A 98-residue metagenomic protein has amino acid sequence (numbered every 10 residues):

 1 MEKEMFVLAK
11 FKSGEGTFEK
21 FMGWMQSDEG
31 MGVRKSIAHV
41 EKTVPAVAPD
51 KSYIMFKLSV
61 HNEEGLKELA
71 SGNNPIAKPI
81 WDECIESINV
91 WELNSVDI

Functional and structural regions predicted by a protein language model:
E4-K12, M55: Active-site-flanking beta-strand signature of metal-NTP-handling nucleotidyl enzymes and homologous cyclase-like
A9, K42-P45: Hydrophobic/aromatic beta-strand elements that line small-molecule binding cavities or substrate pockets in beta-rich
K10-M25: Short, surface-exposed ligand-recognition loops at beta-strand->loop->(often short) alpha-helix junctions that present
W24-T43, S59-L93: An amphipathic, aromatic/His-enriched active-site/gating alpha helix that lines ligand/cofactor pockets
A46, M55-L58: Hydrophobic alpha-helical segments with strong N-terminal bias
A48-D50: Residue-level recognition of beta-strand termini and adjacent short loop/turns
N94-I98: Short, low-order "capping/linker" segments at domain edges
